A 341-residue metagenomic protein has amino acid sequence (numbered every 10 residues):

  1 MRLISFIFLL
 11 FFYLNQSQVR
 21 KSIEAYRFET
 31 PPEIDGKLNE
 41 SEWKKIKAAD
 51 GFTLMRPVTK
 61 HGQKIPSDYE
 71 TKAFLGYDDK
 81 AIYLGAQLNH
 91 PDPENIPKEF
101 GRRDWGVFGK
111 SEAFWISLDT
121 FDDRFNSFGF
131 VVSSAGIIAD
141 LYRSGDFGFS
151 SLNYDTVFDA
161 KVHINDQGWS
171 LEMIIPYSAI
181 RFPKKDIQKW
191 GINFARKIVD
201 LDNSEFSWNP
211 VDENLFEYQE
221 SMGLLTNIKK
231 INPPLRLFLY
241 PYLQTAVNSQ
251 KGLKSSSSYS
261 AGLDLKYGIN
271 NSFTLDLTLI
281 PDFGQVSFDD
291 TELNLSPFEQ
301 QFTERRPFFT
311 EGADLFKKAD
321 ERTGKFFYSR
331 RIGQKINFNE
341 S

Functional and structural regions predicted by a protein language model:
S5-S17: Hydrophobic h-region of N-terminal signal peptides that target proteins for export in Gram-negative bacteria
S17-S341: Structural preference for beta-rich elements and adjacent junctions enriched in aromatics
